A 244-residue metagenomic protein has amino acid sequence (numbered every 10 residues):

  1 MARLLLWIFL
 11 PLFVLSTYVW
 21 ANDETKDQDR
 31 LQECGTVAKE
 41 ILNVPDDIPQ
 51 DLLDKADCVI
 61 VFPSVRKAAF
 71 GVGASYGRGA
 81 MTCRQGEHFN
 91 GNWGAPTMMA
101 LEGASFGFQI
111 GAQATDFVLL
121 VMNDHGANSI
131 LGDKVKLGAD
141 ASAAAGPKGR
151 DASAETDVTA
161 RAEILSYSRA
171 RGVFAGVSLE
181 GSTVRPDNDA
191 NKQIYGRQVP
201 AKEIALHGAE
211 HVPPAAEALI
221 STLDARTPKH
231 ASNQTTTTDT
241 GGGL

Functional and structural regions predicted by a protein language model:
M1-L6: Positively charged n-region of N-terminal signal peptides that target proteins for export
W7-S16: Bacterial N-terminal signal peptides
S16-N22: Bacterial Sec-dependent signal peptides at the C-terminal "C-region" and cleavage site
N22-L244: Small-residue-enriched, tightly packed secondary-structure blocks
